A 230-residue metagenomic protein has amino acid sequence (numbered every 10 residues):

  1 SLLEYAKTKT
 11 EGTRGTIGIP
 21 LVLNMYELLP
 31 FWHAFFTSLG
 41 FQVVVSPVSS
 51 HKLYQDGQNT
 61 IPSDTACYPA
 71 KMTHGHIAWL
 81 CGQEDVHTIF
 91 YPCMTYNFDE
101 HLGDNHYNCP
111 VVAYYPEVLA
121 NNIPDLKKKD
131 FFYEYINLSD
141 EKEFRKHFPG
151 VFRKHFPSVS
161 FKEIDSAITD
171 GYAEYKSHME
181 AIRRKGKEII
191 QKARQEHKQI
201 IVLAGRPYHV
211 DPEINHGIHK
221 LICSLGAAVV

Functional and structural regions predicted by a protein language model:
S1-V230: An N-terminal assembly and electron-transfer interface module characteristic of large anaerobic redox and radical
